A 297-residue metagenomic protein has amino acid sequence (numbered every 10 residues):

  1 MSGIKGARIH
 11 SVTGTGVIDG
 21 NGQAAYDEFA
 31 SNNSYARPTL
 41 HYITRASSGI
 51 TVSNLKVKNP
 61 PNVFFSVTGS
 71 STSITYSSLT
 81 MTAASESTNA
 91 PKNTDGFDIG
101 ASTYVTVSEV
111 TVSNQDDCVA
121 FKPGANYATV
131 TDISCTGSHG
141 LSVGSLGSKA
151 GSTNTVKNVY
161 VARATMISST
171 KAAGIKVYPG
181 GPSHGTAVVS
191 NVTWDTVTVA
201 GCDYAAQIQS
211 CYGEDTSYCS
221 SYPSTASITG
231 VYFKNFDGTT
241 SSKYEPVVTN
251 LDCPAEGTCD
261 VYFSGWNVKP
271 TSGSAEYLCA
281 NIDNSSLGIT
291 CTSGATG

Functional and structural regions predicted by a protein language model:
M1-G297: Extracellular/periplasmic carbohydrate-active domains that bind, remodel, or depolymerize complex polysaccharides
